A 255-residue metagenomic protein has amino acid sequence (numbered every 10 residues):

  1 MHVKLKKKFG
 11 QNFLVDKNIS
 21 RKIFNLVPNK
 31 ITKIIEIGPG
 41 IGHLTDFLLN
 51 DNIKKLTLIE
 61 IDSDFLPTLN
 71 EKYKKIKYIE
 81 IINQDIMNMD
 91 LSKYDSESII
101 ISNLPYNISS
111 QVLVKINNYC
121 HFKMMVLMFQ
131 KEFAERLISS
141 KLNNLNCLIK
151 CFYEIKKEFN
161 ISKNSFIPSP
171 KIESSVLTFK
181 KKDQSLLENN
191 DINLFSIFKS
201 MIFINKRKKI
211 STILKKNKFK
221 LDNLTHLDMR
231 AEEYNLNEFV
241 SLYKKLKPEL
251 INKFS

Functional and structural regions predicted by a protein language model:
M1-M201, S241-K244, K253-S255: Catalytic cores of RNA-modifying enzymes
N205-R207, T212-S255: Conserved Class I S-adenosyl-L-methionine
